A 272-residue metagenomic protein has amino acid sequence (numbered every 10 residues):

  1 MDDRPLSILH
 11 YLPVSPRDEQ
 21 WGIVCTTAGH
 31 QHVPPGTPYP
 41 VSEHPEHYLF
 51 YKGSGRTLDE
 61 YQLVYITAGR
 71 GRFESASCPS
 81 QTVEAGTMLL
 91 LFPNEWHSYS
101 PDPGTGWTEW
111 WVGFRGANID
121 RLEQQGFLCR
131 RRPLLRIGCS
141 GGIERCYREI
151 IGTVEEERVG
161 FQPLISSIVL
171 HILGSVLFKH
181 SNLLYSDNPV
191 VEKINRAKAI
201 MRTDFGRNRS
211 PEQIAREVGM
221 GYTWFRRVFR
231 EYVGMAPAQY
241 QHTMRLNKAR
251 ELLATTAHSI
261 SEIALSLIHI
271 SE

Functional and structural regions predicted by a protein language model:
M1-Q81, P103: Generic protein-terminus/edge-of-domain signal
P13, R121-Y185, A199: Amphipathic alpha-helical segments enriched in hydrophobic/aromatic residues interleaved with Lys/Arg
I66-R72, G142-E157, K193-D204, K248 (+1 more regions): Solvent-exposed, amphipathic alpha-helical segments
V83-W96: Conserved metal-binding segment of the jelly-roll/cupin
N94-A117: Ligand-binding loop in jelly-roll beta-barrel domains
Y185-E192, M235-Q241: Short, Lys/Arg-enriched anionic-surface-contact patches
I200-K248, L252-A254, H258, E262-E272: Basic/polar phosphate-binding segments, predominantly the helix-turn-helix DNA-binding elements of transcriptional
